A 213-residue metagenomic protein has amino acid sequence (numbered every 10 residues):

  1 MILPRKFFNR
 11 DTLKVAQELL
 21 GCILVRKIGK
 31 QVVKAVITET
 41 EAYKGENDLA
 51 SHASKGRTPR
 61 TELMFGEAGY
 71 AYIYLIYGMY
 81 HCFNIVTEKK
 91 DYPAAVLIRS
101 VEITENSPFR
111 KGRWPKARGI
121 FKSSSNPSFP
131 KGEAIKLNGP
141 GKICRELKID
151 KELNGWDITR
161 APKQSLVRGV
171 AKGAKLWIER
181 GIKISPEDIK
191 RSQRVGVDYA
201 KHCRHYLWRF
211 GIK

Functional and structural regions predicted by a protein language model:
M1-R110, W114, I120, I135-P162 (+1 more regions): Conserved, well-structured core segments that form or line functional sites
S107, S123-S128, S165: Serine residues within intrinsically disordered or low-complexity segments
G132: Active-site metal-binding motif and surrounding structural segment of the metallo-beta-lactamase
